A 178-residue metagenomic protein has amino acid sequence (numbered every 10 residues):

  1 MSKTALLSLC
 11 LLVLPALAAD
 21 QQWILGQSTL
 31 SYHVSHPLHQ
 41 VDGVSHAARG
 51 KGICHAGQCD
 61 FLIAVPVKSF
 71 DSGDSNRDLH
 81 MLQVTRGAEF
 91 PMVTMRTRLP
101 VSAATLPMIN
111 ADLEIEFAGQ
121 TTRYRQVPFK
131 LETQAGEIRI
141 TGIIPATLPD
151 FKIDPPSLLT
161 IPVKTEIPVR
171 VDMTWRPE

Functional and structural regions predicted by a protein language model:
M1-L6: Bacterial N-terminal signal peptides that target proteins for export
C10-A18: Hydrophobic h-region of N-terminal signal peptides that target proteins for export in Gram-negative bacteria
A19-E178: Low-complexity, acidic/polar, glycine-enriched regions of mature
